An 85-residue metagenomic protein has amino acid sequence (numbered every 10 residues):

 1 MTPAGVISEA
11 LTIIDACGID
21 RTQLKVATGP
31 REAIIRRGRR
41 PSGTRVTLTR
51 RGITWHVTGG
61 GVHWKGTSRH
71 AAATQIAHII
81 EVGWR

Functional and structural regions predicted by a protein language model:
M1-R39, V62-T67: Negatively charged, low-complexity tracts enriched in Asp/Glu with abundant Ser/Thr
P3, S42, Q75-I76: Generic short amphipathic/hydrophobic targeting helices enriched at N-termini, encompassing Sec-type signal peptides
I14, G18-R21, W55, I80-G83: Short, flexible helical or helix-coil boundary motifs
P41-T67: Intrinsically disordered, low-complexity regulatory segments enriched in Ser/Thr/Pro and charged residues
T58-R85: Ampiphathic alpha-helical segments that act as solvent-exposed interaction surfaces
